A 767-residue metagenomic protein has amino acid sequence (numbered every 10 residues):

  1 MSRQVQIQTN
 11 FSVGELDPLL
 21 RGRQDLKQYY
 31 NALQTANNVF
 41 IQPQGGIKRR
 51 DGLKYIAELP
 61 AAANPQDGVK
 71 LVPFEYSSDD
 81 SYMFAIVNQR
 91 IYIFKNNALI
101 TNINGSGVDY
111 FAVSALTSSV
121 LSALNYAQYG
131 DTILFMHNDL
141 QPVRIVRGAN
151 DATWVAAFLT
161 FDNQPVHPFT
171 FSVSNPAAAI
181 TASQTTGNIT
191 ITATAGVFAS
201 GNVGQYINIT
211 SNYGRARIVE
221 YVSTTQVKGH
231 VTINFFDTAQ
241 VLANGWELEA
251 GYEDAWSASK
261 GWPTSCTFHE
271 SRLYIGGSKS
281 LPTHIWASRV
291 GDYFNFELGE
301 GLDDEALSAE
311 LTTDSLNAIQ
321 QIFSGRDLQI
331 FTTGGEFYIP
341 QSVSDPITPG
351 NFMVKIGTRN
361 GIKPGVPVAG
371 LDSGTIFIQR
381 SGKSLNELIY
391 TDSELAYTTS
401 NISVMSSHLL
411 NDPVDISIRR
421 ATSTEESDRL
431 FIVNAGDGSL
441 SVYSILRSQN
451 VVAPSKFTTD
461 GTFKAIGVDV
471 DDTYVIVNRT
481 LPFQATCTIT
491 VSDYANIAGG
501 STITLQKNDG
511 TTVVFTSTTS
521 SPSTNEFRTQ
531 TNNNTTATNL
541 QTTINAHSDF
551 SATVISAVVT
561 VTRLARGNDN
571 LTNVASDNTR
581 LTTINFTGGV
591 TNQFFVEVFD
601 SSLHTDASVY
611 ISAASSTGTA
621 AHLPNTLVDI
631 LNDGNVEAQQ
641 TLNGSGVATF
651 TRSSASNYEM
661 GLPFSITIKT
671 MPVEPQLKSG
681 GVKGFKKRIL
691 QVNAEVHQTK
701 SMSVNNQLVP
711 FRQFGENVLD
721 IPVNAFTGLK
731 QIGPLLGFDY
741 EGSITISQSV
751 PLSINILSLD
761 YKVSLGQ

Functional and structural regions predicted by a protein language model:
M1-G107, R144, G148-A149, A157-T186 (+8 more regions): N-terminal beta-propeller domains
Q66, V108-S122, T186-F235, F483-N592 (+4 more regions): Extended, beta-strand-rich, solvent-exposed assembly scaffolds of outer structural proteins
T101, G107-F111, R147, W154-E247 (+4 more regions): Autoprocessing Asn-cyclization modules and mimics
T117-N125, D720-S743, Q748-V750: Beta-sandwich interaction modules
V120-P168: Hydrophobic or amphipathic alpha-helical targeting/insertion segments
D237-A255, T542, G567, V628 (+2 more regions): Surface-exposed interaction regions enriched in Ser/Thr/Asp/Glu that occur as long low-complexity tracts or repetitive
T313-D327, G334-P482, Q593-L627: Beta-sheet-dominated scaffold domains
S701-R712: Short, surface-exposed beta-strand/strand-loop-strand elements in extracellular ectodomains
